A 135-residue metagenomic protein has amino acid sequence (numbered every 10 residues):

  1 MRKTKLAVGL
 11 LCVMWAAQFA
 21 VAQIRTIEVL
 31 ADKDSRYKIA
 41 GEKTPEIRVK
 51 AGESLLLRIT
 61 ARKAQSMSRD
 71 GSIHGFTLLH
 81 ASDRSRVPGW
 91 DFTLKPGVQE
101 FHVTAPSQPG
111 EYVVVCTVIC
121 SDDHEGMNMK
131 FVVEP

Functional and structural regions predicted by a protein language model:
M1-V8: Bacterial N-terminal signal peptides that target proteins for export
V8-A17: Bacterial N-terminal signal peptides
A20-P135: Extracytoplasmic copper-binding redox domains, predominantly the cupredoxin/blue-copper superfamily
